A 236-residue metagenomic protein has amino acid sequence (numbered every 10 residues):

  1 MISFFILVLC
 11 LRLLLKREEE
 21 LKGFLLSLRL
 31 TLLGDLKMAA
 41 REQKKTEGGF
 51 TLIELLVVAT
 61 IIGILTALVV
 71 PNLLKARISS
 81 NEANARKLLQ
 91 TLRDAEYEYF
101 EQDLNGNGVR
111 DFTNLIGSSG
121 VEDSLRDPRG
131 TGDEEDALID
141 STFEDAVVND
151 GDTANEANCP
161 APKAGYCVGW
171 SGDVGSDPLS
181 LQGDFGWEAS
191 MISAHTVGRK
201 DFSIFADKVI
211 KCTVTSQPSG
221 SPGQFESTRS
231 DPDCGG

Functional and structural regions predicted by a protein language model:
M1-F50: N-terminal leader/signal peptides at the extreme start of proteins
F5, D152-N155, T228-R229: Disulfide-bonded cysteine motifs in exported proteins
T46-L73: N-terminal single-pass transmembrane signal-anchor helix
V69, Q90, R229-P232: Chalcogenol-based redox active-site neighborhoods
N72-L89: Aliphatic-rich helix starts adjacent to a transmembrane/signal segment
D94-K200, A206-D207, D233-G236: Extracellular/periplasmic head regions of type IV pilus-like filament subunits
F202-S230: A short, surface-exposed interaction/processing loop segment used at functional sites
